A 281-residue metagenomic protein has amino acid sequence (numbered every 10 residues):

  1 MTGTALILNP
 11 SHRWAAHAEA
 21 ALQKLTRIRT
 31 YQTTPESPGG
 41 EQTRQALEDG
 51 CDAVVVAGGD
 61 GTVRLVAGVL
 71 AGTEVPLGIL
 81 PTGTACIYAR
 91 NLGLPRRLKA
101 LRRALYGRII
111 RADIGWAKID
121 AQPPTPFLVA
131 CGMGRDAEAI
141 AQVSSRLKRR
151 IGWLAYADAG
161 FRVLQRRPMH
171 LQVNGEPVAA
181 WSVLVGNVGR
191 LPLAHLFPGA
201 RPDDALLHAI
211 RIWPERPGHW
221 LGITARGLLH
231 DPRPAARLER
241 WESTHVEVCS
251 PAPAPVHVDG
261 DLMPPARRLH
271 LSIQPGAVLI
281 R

Functional and structural regions predicted by a protein language model:
M1-V54, R64, G68, K99: ATP/NTP phosphate-donor binding region
A5-I7, A16, A71-P76, L80-L184: Catalytic core of DAGKc-family lipid kinases
L8-P10, T82, I212-P214: Cofactor-binding loop segments of dinucleotide-utilizing enzymes, especially the Rossmann-like FAD- and NAD(P)+-binding
R13-H17, P192, I280: Short N-terminal binding/cap micro-motifs at the start of the first secondary-structure element
V56-D60: N-terminal glycine-rich "phosphate-gripper" loop used for MgATP/nucleotide binding and carboxylate activation
G132, D136, L184-G199, L262: Glycine-rich phosphate/pyrophosphate-binding beta-alpha loops
L147-L154, L191, L196-H219: Gly/Ser/Thr-rich active-site loops/lids in small-molecule metabolic enzymes that frequently grip phosphoryl groups
P177, R201, R211-R281: ATP/nucleoside-binding phosphotransfer catalytic cores, i.e., glycine-rich phosphate-binding loops
